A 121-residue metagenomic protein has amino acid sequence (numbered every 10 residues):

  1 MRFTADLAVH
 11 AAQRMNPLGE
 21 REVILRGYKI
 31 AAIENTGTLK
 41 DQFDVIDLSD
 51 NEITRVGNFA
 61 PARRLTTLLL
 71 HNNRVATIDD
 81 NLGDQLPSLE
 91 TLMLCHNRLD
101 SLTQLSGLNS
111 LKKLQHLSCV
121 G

Functional and structural regions predicted by a protein language model:
M1-D50, R63, T67: The feature captures the LRR N-terminal capping module
N16, T38-L39, N58-P61, D84-Q85 (+1 more regions): C-terminal capping segment of individual leucine-rich repeats
E20, F43, L65, V75 (+2 more regions): Conserved hydrophobic position(s) of the canonical leucine-rich repeat
I24, D47, L69, M93 (+1 more regions): Conserved positional slot within leucine-rich repeat
Y28, N51, N73, N97-L99: Conserved "Asn-ladder"/turn position within leucine-rich repeats
I33-T36, V56-F59, I78-D79, L102-L108: Canonical leucine-rich repeat
P61, T66-T77: A broadly used, surface-exposed interaction patch
Q85, E90, L102-L117: Structured C-terminal portions of repeat-based eukaryotic scaffold domains
